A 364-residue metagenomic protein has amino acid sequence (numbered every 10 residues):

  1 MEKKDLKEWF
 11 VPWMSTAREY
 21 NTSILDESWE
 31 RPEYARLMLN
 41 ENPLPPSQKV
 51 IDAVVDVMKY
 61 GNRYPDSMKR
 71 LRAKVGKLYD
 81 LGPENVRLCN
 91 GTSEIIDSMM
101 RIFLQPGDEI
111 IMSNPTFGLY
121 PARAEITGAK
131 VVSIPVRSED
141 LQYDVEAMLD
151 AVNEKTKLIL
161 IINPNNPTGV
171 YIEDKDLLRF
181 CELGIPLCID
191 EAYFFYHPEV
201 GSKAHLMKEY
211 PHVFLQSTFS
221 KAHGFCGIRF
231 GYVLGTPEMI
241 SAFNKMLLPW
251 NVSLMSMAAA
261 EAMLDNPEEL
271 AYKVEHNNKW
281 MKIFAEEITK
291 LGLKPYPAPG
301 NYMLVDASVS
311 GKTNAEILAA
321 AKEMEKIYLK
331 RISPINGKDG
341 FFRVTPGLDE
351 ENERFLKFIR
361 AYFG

Functional and structural regions predicted by a protein language model:
M1-R63: N-terminal "arm"/small-domain region of PLP-dependent enzymes with the aminotransferase-like
S47, H212-Y296: PLP-dependent aminotransferase class I/II
P65, G76-S98, S113: Short loop-beta-helix segment that forms the pyridoxal 5′-phosphate
G82-V86, P106-E109, K155, E191 (+1 more regions): Short acidic capping loops at alpha-helix termini that bridge into adjacent secondary structure
I102-R123: Conserved PLP-anchoring active-site segment centered on the Schiff-base-forming lysine
V132, S138-H197: Active-site phosphate-binding strand-loop segment of PLP-dependent enzymes
N278, L291-M324: Conserved PLP-binding catalytic core of the aspartate aminotransferase-like
E323-E325, P334-G364: PLP-dependent enzyme catalytic core of the Aspartate aminotransferase-like
